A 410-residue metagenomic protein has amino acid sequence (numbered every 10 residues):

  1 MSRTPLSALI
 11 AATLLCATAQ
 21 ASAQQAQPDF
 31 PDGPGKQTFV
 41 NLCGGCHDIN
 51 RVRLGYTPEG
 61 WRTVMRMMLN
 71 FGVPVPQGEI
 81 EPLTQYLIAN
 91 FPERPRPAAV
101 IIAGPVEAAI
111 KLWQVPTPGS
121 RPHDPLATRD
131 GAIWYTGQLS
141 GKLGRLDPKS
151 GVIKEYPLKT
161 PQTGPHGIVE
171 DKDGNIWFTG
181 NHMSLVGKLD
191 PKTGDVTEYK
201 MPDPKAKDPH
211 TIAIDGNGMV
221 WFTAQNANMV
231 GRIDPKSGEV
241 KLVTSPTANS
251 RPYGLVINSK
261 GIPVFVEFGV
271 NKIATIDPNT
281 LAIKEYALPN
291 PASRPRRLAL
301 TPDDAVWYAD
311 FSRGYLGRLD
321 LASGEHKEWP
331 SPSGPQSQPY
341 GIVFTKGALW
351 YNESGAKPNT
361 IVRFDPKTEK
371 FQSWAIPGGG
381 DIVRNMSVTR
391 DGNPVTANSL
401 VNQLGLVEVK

Functional and structural regions predicted by a protein language model:
A21-T38, N70-V73: Electrostatic cytochrome c docking/interface patches
V40-N50, L83, L87: The canonical Cys-X-X-Cys-His
F71-V100, P394: C-terminal capping alpha-helices of c-type cytochrome domains
K111-K142: Beta-strand-rich domains and repeat architectures in extracellular enzymes and scaffolds, especially beta-propellers
P118-D130, P161-D173, P204-N217, T247-P263 (+5 more regions): Beta-rich, blade/repeat-based domains predominating in secreted/periplasmic proteins but also intracellular
I133-L139, I176-H182, V220-N226, P263-G269 (+3 more regions): Conserved beta-strand positions in repeat-built beta-propeller and related beta-rich domains
D147-G151, D190-G194, D234-G238, D277-L281 (+3 more regions): Short loop/turn segments that connect beta-strands within beta-propeller blades
G380-K410: Blade-level signature of beta-propeller repeat domains, shared across WD40, Kelch, NHL, RCC1 and BNR/Asp-box propellers
